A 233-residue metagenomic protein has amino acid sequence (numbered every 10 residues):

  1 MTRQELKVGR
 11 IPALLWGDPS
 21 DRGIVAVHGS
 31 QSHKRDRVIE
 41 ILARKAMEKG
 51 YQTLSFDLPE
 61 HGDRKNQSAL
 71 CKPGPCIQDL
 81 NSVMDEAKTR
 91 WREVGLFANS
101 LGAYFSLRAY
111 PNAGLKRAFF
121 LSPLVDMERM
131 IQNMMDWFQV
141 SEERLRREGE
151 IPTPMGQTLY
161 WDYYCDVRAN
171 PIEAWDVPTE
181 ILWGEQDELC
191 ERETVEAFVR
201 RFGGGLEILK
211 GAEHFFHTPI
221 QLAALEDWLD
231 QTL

Functional and structural regions predicted by a protein language model:
M1-P19: N-terminal cap/lid segment of alpha/beta-hydrolase-fold proteins
D21-G29: Short beta-strand element of the alpha/beta-hydrolase
S30, D57-Q67, L124, A212: Short beta-to-alpha linker loops that shape the active-site pocket of alpha/beta-hydrolase fold enzymes
Q31-A43, E193: The serine-hydrolase catalytic nucleophile loop
V38-I39, A43-K65: Conserved alpha/beta-hydrolase
H61-R90: Catalytic nucleophile-loop/oxyanion-hole region of alpha/beta-hydrolase and closely related hydrolase-like folds
A98-S106: Gly/Ala-rich beta-loop-alpha elbow adjacent to hydrolase catalytic centers
A113-I208, E213-L233: The alpha/beta-hydrolase serine catalytic core
